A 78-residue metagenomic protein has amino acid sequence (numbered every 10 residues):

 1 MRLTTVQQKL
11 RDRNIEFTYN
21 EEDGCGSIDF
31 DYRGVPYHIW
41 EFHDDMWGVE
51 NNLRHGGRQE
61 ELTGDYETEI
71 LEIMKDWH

Functional and structural regions predicted by a protein language model:
M1-Y32, N51-G64, T68, W77: Negatively charged, low-complexity tracts enriched in Asp/Glu with abundant Ser/Thr
P36-N51: Short, conserved beta-strand/beta-arch hydrophobic-aromatic motifs that form part of recognition grooves or interface
L71-I73: Early exported N-terminus immediately downstream of N-terminal targeting peptides
